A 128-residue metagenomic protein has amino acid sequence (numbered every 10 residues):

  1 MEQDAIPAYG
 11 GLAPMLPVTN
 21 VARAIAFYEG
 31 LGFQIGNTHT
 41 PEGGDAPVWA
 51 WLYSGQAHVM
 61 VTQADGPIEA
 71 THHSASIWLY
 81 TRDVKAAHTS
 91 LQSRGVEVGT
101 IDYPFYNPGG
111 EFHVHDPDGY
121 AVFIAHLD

Functional and structural regions predicted by a protein language model:
M1-A5, H39, H88-D128: Vicinal oxygen chelate
M1-I25, A75-I77, A125-D128: N-terminal beta-strand motif that seeds the catalytic metal site of vicinal oxygen chelate
A8-Y9, M15-H58: Core segments of cupin and vicinal oxygen chelate
F27, K85-S90: Short amphipathic alpha-helices within nucleic acid-binding modules
A46, H73, P108: Exposed loop/turn and edge beta-strand positions of beta-sandwich/beta-sheet ligand-binding modules
W49, W78, E111-H113: Short hydrophobic/aromatic beta-strand element in the GNAT-like acyltransferase core that lines or flanks the acyl-donor
